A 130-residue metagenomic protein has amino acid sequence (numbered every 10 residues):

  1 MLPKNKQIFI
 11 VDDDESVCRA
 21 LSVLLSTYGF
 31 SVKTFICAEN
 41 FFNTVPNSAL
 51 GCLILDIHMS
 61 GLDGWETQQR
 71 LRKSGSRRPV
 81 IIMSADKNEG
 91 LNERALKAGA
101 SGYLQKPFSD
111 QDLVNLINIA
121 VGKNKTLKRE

Functional and structural regions predicted by a protein language model:
E15-K33, A98: Two-component/phosphorelay signaling modules centered on CheY-like receiver
S48-I54: Active-site beta3 strand of CheY-like receiver
I57-M59: Receiver (REC) domain active-site loop signature in two-component systems and cognate sites in sensor histidine kinases
G90, F108-N118: C-terminal output helix
N118-E130: The C-terminal output helix
